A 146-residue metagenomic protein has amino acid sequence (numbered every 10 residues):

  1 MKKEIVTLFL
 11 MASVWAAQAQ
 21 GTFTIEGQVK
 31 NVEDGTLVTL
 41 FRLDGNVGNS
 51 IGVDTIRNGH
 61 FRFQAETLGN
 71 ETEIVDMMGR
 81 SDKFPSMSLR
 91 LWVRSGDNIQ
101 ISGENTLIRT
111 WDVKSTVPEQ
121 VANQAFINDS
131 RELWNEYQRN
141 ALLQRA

Functional and structural regions predicted by a protein language model:
M1-G27: Bacterial Sec-dependent N-terminal signal peptides
Q20-A146: A non-transmembrane, solvent-exposed segment enriched in polar/low-complexity residues
